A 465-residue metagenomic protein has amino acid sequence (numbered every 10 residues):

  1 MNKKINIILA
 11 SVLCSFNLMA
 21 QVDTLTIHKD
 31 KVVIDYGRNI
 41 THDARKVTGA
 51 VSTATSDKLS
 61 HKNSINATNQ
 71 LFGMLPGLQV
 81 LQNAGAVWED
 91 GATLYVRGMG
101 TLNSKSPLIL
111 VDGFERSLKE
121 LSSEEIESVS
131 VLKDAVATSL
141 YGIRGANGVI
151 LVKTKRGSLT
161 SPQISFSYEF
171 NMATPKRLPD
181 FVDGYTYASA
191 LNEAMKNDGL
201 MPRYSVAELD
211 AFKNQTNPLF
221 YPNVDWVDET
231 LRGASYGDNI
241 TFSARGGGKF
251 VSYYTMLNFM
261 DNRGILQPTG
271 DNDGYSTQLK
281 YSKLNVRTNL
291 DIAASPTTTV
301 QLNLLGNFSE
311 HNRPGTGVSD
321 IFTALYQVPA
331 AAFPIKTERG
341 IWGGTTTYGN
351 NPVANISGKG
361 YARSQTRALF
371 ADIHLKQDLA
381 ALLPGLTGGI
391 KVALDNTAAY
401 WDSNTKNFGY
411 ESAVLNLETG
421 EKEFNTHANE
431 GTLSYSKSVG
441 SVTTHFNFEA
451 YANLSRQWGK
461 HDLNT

Functional and structural regions predicted by a protein language model:
M1-V286, V300: Short, small/polar-rich motifs associated with maturation and membrane association, primarily at protein termini
I164-M172, L257-F259, L302-F308, I390-N396 (+1 more regions): Transmembrane beta-barrel strands of outer-membrane/channel proteins
P175-R177, L219-N258, N262-L266, T277-P352 (+4 more regions): Flexible loop and strand-edge segments within Gram-negative outer membrane beta-barrel domains
Y187-P222, D320-N350, D402-S434: Surface-exposed loop/turn segments flanking beta-strands in extracellular/periplasmic regions
N258-K283, R313-D320, A368, A381-T465: Small-side-chain secondary-structure face that scaffolds active or pore-lining regions
S357-Y361, S434-K437: A ubiquitous short alpha-helical element
